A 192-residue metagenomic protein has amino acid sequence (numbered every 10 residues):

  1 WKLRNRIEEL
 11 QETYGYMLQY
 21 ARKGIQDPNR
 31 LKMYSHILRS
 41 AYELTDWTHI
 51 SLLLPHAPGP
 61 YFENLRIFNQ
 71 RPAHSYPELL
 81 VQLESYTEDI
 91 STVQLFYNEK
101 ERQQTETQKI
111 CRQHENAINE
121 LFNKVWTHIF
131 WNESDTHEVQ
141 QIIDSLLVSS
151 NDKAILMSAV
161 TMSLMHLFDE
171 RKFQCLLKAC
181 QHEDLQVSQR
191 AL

Functional and structural regions predicted by a protein language model:
W1-N29, H36, K172, R190-L192: Non-catalytic protein-protein interaction scaffold segments in large eukaryotic complex-forming proteins
Q11-R22, Y34-M162: Extended repeat-based scaffolds of very large eukaryotic assembly and lipid-transport proteins
Q141-S145, C175-E183: Alpha-solenoid HEAT/Armadillo-like helical repeat scaffolds in large eukaryotic proteins
S149, E183-Q186: Short inter-helical turns and helix N-cap capping residues of alpha-solenoid HEAT/ARM repeat scaffolds
M157-V160, Q174-K178: Short acidic, glycine/Ser/Thr-rich loop/turn "cap" segments at secondary-structure junctions
F168-Q174: HEAT/HEAT-like alpha-solenoid repeats
